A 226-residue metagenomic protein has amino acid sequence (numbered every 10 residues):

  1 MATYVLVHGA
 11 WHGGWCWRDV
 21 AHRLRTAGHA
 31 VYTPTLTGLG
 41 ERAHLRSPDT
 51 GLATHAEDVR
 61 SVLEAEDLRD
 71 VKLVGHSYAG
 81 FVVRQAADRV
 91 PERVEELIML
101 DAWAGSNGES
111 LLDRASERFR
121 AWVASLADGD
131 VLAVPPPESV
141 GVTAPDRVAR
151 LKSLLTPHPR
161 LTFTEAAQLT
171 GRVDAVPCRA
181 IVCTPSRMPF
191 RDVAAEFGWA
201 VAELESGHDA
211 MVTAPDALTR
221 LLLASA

Functional and structural regions predicted by a protein language model:
A2-A43: Conserved HGGG/HGGXW glycine-rich cap/lid loop of the alpha/beta-hydrolase fold
D19, Q85-R89: Active-site signature of alpha/beta-hydrolase-fold catalytic machinery across serine- and Asp/Cys-nucleophile hydrolases
A30-Y32, L36-K72, D88, R114-S116: Active-site loop/oxyanion-hole signature of alpha/beta-hydrolase fold enzymes
V74-A79, V83: Gly/Ala-rich beta-loop-alpha elbow adjacent to hydrolase catalytic centers
D88-V131, T162-F163, Q168-L169, A195: Flexible "cap/lid" loop of the alpha/beta hydrolase fold
D128-R172: Conserved alpha/beta-hydrolase catalytic His-Asp/Glu region
T156-P215, R220: Conserved serine/cysteine hydrolase catalytic core
